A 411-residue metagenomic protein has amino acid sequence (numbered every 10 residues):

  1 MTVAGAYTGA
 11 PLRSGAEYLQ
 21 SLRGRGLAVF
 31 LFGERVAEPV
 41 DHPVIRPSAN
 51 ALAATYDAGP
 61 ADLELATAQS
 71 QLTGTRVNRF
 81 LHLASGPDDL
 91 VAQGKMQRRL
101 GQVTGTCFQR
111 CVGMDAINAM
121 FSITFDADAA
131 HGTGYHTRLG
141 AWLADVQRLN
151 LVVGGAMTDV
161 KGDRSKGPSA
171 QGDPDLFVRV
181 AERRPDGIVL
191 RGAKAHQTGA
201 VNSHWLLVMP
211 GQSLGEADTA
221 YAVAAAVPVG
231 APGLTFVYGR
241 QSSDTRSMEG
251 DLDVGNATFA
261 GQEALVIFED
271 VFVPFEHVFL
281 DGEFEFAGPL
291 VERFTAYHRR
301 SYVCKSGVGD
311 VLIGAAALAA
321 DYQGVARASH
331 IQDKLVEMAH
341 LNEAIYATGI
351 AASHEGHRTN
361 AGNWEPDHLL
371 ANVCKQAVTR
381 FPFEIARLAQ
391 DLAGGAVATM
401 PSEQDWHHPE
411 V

Functional and structural regions predicted by a protein language model:
V3-A54: N-terminal-proximal low-complexity accessory segments that begin disordered and transition into the first
R46, N50, A144-Q147, V189 (+5 more regions): Generic structural signal for well-ordered, non-transmembrane alpha-helical segments in soluble/cytosolic regions
A53-Y56, A320, N342, Y346-G349 (+1 more regions): A structural signal for well-ordered alpha-helices, especially hydrophobic packing surfaces of coiled-coils
D57-V153: Internal helix-loop-helix
D159-C304: FAD-binding core of flavoproteins
S301-T359: Extended amphipathic alpha-helical segments enriched in small hydrophobics
Q332-V336, E365-N372: Short, charged, amphipathic alpha-helical segments
L369, V373-V411: Alpha-helix capping/hinge segments and adjacent helical runs
